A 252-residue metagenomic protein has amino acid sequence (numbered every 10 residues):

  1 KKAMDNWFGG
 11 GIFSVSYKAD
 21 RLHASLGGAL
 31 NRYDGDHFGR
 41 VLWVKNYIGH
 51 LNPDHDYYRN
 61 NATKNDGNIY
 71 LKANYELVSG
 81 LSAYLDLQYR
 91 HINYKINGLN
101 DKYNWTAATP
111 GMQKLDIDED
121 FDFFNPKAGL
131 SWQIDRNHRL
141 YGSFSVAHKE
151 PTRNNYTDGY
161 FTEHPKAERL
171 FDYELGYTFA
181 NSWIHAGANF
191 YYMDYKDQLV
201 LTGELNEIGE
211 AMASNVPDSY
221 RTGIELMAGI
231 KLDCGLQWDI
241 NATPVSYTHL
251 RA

Functional and structural regions predicted by a protein language model:
K1, R40-H50, L99-T109, Y156-E163 (+3 more regions): Flexible, surface-exposed loop regions and adjacent strand-edge segments of Gram-negative outer-membrane beta-barrel
K2-G10: Alpha-helix-centered segments that form part of catalytic cores
N6, R21-H23, A29-N31, Y57-Y195 (+2 more regions): Structural signature of Gram-negative outer-membrane beta-barrels, strongest in the C-terminal barrel of TonB-dependent
Y33-G35: Short, acidic Gly/Pro/Ser/Thr-rich loop/turn segments
F38-Y47, L51-Y58, N68-Y70: Glycine- and small hydrophobic-enriched segments that form the cores of compact globular domains
S79, Y192-D194, S214-R251: Gram-negative outer-membrane beta-barrel transporters
H91, L199, A213-S214, L226: Extracellular/periplasmic, surface-exposed regions of secreted and cell-surface proteins
